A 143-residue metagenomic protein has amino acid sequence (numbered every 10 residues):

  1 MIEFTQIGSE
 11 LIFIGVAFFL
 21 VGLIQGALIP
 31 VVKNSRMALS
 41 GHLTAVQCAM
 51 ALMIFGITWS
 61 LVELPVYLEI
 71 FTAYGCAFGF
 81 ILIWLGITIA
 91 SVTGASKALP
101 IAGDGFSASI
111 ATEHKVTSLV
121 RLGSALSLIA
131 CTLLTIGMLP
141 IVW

Functional and structural regions predicted by a protein language model:
M1-E10, I129, L139-W143: Basic/polar N-terminal segments that are highly enriched at the extreme N-terminus, encompassing both cleavable
M1-E3, I29-G41, P65, I101-A108: Membrane-interface interhelical loops and short amphipathic "cap" helices that link adjacent transmembrane segments
F4, G8-S9, Y67-Y74, K115-S118: Structural motif marking the loop-to-transmembrane transition
G8-L28, L39-W59, Y74-S91, L122-T135: Hydrophobic cores of alpha-helical transmembrane segments in multi-pass integral membrane proteins
L28-V32, V62, I89-G103, I136-W143: Juxtamembrane transmembrane-helix termini
L64-F106: Mid-chain, well-packed structural core segment of small domains
S109-S127: Individual transmembrane alpha-helices with interfacial aromatic-anchor signatures
